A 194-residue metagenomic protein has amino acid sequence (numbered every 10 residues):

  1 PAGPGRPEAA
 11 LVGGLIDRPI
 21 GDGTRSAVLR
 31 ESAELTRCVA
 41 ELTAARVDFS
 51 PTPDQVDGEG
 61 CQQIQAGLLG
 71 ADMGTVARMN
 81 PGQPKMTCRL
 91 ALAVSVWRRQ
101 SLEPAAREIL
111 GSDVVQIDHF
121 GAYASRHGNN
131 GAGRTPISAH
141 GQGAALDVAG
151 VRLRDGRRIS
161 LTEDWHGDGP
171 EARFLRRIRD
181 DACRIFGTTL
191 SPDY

Functional and structural regions predicted by a protein language model:
P1-R46: N-terminal secretory targeting signals
G5-R18, A66-M79, G150-R152, G156: Short, compositionally biased low-complexity segments
D22, G82-R89, A132, H166: Short coil/turn segments at secondary-structure junctions
A27-D118: Active-site acidic/histidine clusters and adjacent loop/turn architecture that either coordinate catalytic ions
T52, D72, H119-A122, V151 (+2 more regions): Active-site-proximal beta-strand/loop segments in catalytic clefts of secreted hydrolases
A71-Q83, R134-A149: Short, Lys/Arg-enriched charge-dense amphipathic segments
P104, I137-Y194: Catalytic cores and adjacent binding grooves of peptidoglycan-active enzymes
E108-G143: Active-site-adjacent substructure of cysteine-protease-like catalytic cores
